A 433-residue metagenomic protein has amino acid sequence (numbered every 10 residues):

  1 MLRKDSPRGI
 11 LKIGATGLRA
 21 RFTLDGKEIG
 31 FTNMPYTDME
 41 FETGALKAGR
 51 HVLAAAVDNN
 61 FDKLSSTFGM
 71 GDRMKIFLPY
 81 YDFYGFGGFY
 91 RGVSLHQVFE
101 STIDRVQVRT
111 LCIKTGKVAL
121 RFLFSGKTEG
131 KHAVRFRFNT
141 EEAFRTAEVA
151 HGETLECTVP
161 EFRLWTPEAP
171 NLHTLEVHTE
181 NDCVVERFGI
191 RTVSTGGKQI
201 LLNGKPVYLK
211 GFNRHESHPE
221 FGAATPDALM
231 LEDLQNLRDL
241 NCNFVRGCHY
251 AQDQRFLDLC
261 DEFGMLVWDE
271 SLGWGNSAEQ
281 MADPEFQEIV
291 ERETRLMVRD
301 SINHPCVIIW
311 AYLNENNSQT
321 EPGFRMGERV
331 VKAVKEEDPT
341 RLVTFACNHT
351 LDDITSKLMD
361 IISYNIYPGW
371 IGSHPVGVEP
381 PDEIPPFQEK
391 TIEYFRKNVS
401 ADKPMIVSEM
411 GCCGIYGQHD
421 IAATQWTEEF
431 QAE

Functional and structural regions predicted by a protein language model:
M1-T102, T128, A251, M265-W268: Accessory beta-strand-rich segments of carbohydrate-active enzymes
T23-I29, N139-T140, E180-N181, N203: Short strand-turn-strand beta-turns centered on an Asx-Gly dipeptide
G30-N33, T146, E186, K210: Short hydrophobic alpha-helix segments
P35-L46, G196, H218-T225, G275: A short, polar/charged loop-to-alpha-helix boundary motif
L46-R50, R121-G196: Extended acidic/polar, glycine-enriched regions that form or flank non-catalytic beta-rich accessory modules
Q97-T128: Surface beta-strand/loop "capping" patches
V106-T110, L164, E176-D239, D258 (+2 more regions): N-terminal carbohydrate-binding accessory modules
L234-L237, F244-E433: Substrate-binding/catalytic cleft of secreted carbohydrate-active enzymes, primarily glycoside hydrolases
